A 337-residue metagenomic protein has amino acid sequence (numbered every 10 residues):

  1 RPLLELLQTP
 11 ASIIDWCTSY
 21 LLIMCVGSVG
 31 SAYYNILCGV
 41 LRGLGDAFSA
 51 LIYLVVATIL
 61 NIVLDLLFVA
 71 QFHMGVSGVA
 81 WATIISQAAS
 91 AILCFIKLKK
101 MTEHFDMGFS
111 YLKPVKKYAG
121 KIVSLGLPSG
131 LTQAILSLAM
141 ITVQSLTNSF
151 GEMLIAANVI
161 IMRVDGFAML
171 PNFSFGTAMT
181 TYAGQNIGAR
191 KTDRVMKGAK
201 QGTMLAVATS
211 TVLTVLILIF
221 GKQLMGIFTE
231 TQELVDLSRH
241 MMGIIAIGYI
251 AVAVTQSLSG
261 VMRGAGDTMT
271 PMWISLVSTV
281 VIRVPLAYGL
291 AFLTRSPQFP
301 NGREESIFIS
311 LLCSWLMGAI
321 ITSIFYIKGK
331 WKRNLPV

Functional and structural regions predicted by a protein language model:
R1-P2, G39, L66, T83 (+10 more regions): Transmembrane alpha-helix boundary and packing residues in multipass membrane permease domains and related
R1-V29, Q71-L127, A183-G248, A291-V337: Short alpha-helical transmembrane segments in multi-pass integral membrane proteins
I23, Y34, A57, S86-S90 (+4 more regions): Transmembrane helical elements of multi-pass membrane transporters/channels
V26, I52-I59, W81, I85 (+11 more regions): Hydrophobic residues within alpha-helical transmembrane segments of multi-pass solute transporters/permease subunits
V29, Y33, L60, I135 (+9 more regions): Residue-level signal for transmembrane alpha-helical positions in Major Facilitator Superfamily
S31-A50, Q144, A157-G221, V252-I274 (+1 more regions): Small-residue-rich hydrophobic transmembrane alpha-helices
G43, A70-F72, N148, G264 (+1 more regions): Membrane-helix boundary and inter-helical linker elements of multi-pass secondary transporters
L60-V63, R283-S296: Transmembrane alpha-helical segments of integral membrane proteins
